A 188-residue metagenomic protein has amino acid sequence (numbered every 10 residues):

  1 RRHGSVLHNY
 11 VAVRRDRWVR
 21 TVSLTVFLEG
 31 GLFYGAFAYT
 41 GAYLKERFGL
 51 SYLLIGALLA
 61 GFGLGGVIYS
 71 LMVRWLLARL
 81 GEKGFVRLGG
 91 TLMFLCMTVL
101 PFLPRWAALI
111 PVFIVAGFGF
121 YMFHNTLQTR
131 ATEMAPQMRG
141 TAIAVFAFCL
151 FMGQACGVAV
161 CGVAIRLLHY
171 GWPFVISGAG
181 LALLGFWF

Functional and structural regions predicted by a protein language model:
R1-L24: Juxtamembrane intracellular "pre-TM" segments in multi-pass secondary transporters
W18-A60, V67: Extracytoplasmic gate region of multi-pass secondary transporters
F27, A60-L64, A144-M152: Transmembrane alpha-helical cores of Major Facilitator Superfamily
G63-L71, Q154-A155: Residue-level signature of mid-helix packing/kink "hotspots" within the transmembrane helices of 12-pass Major
I68-E82, I165-R166: Helix-to-loop junctions at the C-terminal end of transmembrane segments in multipass secondary transporters
K83-L127: C-terminal transmembrane helical hairpin of 12-TM major facilitator-type secondary transporters
E133-Y170, F174-S177: A late C-terminal transmembrane helix in Major Facilitator Superfamily
I176-F188: Multi-pass alpha-helical transporter architecture, strongest for 12-TM Major Facilitator/SLC carriers used
